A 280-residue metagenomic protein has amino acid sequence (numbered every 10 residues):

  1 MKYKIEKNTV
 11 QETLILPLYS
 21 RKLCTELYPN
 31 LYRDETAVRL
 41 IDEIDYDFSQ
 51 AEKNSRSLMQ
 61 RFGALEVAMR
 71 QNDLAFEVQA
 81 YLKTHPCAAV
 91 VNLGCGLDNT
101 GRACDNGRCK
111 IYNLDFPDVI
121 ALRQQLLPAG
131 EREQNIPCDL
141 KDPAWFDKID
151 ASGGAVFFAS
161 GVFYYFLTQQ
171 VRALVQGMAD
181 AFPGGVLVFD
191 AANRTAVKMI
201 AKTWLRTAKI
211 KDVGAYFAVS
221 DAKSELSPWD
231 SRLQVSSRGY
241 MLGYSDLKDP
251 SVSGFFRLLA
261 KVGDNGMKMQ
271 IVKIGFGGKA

Functional and structural regions predicted by a protein language model:
M1-V91, C95-C138, A151-S152: Rossmann-like AdoMet
P143-S152: Short amphipathic alpha-helix with an adjacent loop that forms part of the alpha/beta core around
F157-F158: A conserved beta-strand element that flanks and buttresses the S-adenosyl-L-methionine
Y165-M178: A short, conserved alpha-helix within the catalytic core of class I
M178-R194: Conserved beta-strand signature within the Rossmann-like core of class I S-adenosyl-L-methionine
K198-V213: Short, glycine-/aromatic-enriched active-site segment of Class I SAM-dependent methyltransferases
V213-Y240: Short alpha-helix
R232-L258: Conserved catalytic loop of SAM-dependent methyltransferase domains
